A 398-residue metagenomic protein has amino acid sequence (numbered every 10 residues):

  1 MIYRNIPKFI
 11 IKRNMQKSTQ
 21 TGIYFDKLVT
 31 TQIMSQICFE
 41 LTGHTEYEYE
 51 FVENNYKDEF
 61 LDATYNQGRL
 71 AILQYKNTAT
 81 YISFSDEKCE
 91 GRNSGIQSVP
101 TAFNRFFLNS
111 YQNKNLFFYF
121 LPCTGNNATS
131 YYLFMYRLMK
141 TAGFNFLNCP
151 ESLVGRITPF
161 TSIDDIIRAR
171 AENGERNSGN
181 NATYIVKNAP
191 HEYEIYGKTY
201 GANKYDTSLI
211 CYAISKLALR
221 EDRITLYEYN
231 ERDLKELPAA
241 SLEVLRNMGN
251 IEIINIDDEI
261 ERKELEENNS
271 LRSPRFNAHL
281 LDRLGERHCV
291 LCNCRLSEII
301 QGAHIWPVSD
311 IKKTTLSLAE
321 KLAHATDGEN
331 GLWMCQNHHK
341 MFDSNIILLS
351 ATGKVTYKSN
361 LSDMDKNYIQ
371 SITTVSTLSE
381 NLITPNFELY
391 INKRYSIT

Functional and structural regions predicted by a protein language model:
M1-K17: Intrinsically disordered, low-structural-confidence terminal and linker regions
M15, C123-N126, A351: Short, flexible beta-strand-to-coil junctions
G22-F25, V29, M34-L41, F51-N277 (+5 more regions): A boundary/linker detector
E261, L265-N268, R275, D282-E286 (+2 more regions): A detector for short metal-coordination/catalytic motifs
C289: The canonical Cys-X-X-Cys-His
G302-I305: Histidine-centered catalytic micro-motifs used for acid/base chemistry in nuclease and nucleotide-processing active
